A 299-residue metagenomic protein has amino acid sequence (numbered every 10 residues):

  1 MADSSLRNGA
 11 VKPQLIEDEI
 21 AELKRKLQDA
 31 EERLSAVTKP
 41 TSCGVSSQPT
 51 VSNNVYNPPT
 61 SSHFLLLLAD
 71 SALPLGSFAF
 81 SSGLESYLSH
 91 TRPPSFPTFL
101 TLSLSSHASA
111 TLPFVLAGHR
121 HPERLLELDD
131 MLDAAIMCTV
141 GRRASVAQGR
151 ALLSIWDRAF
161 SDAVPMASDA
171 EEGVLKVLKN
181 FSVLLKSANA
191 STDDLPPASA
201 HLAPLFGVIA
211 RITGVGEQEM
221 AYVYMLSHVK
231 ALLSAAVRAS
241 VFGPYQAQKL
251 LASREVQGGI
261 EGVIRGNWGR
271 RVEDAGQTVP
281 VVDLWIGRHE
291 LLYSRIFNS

Functional and structural regions predicted by a protein language model:
M1-A2, S42-T50: Ser/Thr-rich, low-complexity intrinsically disordered regulatory regions
A2-G9, P13, T213: Non-transmembrane, aqueous-exposed alpha-helical and coiled segments at domain scale
I16, I20-L23, L27-A30: The feature captures the hydrophobic core positions of alpha-helical coiled-coils
S35, S47, N53-L66: Family-specific signature for flavin-dependent thymidylate synthase
S61-D129: Glycine/small-residue-rich interface belts in oligomeric ring/scaffold proteins and their assembly partners
L125-F242, Q246-L250: Amphipathic alpha-helical interface segments
A235-S299: Long, charged alpha-helical interface segments
